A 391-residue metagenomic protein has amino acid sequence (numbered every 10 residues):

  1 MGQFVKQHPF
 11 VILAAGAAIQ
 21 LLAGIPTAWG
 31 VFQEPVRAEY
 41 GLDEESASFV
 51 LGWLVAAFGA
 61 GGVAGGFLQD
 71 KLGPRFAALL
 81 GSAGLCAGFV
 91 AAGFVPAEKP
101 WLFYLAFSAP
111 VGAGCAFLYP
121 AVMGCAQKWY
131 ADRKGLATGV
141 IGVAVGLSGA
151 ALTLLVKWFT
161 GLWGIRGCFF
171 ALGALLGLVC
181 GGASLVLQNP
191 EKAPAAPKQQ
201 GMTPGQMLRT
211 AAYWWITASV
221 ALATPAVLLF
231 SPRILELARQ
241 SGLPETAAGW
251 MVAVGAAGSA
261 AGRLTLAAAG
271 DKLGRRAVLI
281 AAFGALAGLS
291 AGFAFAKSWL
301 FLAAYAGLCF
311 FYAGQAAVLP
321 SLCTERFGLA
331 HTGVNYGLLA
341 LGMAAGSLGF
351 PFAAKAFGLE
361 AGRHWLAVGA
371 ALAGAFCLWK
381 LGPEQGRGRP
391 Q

Functional and structural regions predicted by a protein language model:
W29-V36, L208-A268: Extracytoplasmic gate region of multi-pass secondary transporters
G61-P74, R263-G274, G358: Helix-to-loop junctions at the C-terminal end of transmembrane segments in multipass secondary transporters
A83-A97, A285-K297: C-terminal ends and interior cores of transmembrane alpha-helices in multi-pass membrane transporters/permeases
A116-Y130, A137, G314-F327: Intracellular juxtamembrane helix-capping segments at the cytosolic ends of symmetry-related transmembrane helices
V140, R326-L359: A late C-terminal transmembrane helix in Major Facilitator Superfamily
A144-Q188: Helix-loop-helix hairpin linking two adjacent transmembrane segments in secondary transporters
G173-A196, G374-G382: C-terminal membrane-cytosol helix-exit motif in multi-pass small-molecule transporters
V220, A226-L229, A247, A253-L322: C-terminal transmembrane helical hairpin of 12-TM major facilitator-type secondary transporters
